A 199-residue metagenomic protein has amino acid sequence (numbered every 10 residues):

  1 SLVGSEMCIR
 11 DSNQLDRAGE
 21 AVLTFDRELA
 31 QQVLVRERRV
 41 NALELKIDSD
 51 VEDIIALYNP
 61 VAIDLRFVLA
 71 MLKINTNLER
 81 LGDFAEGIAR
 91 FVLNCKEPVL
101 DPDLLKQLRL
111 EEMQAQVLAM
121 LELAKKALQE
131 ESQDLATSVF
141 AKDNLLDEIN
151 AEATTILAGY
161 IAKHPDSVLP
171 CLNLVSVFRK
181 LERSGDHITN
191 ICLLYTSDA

Functional and structural regions predicted by a protein language model:
S1, S5, T24-A30: Membrane-cytosol interface segments
L2-I9, Y195-A199: Conserved small/polar residues in nucleotide/adenosyl-binding loops
S12, L34, R38-N41, L45 (+9 more regions): Generic structural signal for well-ordered, non-transmembrane alpha-helical segments in soluble/cytosolic regions
S12-D26, Q114-Q129: Regular secondary-structure segments
A18, N75-K96, A124-K126, A136-F140 (+2 more regions): A structural feature that tracks compact, well-ordered secondary-structure segments with a strong bias toward
E28-D50, I54, L123-Y160: Conserved amphipathic alpha-helical segments that form helical-bundle/coiled-coil interaction surfaces
D50-N77: Hydrophobic/aromatic-rich structural module bridging two neighboring secondary-structure elements via a short loop
N59, D101-A115, E122, Q133 (+2 more regions): Divalent-cation-assisted or electrostatically stabilized phosphate/pyrophosphate-binding catalytic cores
